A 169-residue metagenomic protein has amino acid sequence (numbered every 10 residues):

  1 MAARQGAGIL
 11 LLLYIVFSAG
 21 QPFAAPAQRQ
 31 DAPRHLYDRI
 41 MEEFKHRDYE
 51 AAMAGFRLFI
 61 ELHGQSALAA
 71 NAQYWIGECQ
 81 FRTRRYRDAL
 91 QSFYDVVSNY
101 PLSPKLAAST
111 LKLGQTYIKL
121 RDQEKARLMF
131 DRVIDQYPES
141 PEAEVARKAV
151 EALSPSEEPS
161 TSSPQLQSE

Functional and structural regions predicted by a protein language model:
M1-Q5, G20-E169: Acidic, polar-rich low-complexity tracts and alpha-helical solenoid repeat scaffolds
G8-S18: Bacterial N-terminal signal peptides
